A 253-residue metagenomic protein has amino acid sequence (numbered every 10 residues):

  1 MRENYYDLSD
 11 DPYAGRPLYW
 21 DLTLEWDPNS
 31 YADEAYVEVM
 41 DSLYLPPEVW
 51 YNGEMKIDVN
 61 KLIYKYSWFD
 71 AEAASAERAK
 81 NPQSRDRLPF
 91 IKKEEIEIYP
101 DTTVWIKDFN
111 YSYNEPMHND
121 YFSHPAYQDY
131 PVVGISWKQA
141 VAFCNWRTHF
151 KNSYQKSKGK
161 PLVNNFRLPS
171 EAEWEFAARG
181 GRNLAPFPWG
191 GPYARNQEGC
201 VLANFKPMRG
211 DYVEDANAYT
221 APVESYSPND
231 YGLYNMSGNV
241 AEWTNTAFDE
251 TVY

Functional and structural regions predicted by a protein language model:
R2-N81: Non-catalytic, alpha-helical, charged scaffold/linker segments that couple or flank catalytic or architectural cores
E25, V49, K56, F69 (+1 more regions): Functional-site microenvironments in short loops/helix caps that host divalent-cation chemistry
